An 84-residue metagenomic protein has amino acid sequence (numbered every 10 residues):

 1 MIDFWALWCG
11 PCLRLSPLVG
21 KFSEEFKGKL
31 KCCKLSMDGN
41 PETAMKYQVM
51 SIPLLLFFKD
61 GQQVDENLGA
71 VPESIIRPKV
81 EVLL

Functional and structural regions predicted by a protein language model:
M1-I2, C32, L55: Hydrophobic beta-strand anchors of alpha/beta hydrolase catalytic cores
I2, V19, S36, G61: Residue-level signature of catalytic and energy-coupling elements of molecular machines, predominantly ATP/GTP-dependent
F4-L18: Conserved redox-active cysteine motifs that mediate thiol-disulfide chemistry, especially di-cysteine Cys-X(1-2)-Cys
R14-L35: Conserved helix-turn-beta segment immediately C-terminal to the redox Cys motif in thioredoxin-like folds
M37-M45: Structural microenvironment flanking redox-active thiols in thiol-disulfide oxidoreductases
K46-M50: A short glycine-leucine-enriched loop at secondary-structure breakpoints that most characteristically corresponds
S51-L84: Non-catalytic, surface beta->alpha helical segment in thiol-disulfide oxidoreductase systems
